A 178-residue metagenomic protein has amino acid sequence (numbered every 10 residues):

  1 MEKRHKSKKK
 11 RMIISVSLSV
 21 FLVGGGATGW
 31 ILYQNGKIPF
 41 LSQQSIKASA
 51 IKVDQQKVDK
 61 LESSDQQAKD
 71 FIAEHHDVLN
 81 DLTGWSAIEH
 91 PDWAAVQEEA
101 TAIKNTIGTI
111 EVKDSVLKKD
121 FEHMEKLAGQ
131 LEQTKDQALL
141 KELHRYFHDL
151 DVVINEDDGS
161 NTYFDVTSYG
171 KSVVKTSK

Functional and structural regions predicted by a protein language model:
M1-S17, F21, G29-A94, D158-K178: N-terminal, intrinsically disordered, polar/charged segments of Gram-positive cell-envelope systems that serve as
G24: A conserved hydrophobic position in a structured secondary element of the catalytic/binding core that shapes
S86-L140: Mature extracytoplasmic domains of secretory-pathway proteins
V116-S177: Extracytosolic low-complexity repeat regions of secreted or lipid-anchored proteins
